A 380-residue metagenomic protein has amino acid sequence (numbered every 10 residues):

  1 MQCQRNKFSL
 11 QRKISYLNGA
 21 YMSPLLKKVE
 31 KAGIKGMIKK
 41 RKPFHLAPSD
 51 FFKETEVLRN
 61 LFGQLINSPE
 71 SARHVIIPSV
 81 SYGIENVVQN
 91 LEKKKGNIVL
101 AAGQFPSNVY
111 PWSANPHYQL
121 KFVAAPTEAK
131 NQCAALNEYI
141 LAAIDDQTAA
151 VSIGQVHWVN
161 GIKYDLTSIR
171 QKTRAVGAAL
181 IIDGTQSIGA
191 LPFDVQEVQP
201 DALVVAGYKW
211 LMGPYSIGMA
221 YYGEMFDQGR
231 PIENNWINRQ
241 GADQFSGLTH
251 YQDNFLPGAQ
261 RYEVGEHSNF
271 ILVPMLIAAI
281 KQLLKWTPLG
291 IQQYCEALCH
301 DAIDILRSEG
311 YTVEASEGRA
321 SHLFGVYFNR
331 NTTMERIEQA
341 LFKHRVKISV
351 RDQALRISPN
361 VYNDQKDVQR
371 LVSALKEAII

Functional and structural regions predicted by a protein language model:
M1-I380: Pyridoxal 5′-phosphate
